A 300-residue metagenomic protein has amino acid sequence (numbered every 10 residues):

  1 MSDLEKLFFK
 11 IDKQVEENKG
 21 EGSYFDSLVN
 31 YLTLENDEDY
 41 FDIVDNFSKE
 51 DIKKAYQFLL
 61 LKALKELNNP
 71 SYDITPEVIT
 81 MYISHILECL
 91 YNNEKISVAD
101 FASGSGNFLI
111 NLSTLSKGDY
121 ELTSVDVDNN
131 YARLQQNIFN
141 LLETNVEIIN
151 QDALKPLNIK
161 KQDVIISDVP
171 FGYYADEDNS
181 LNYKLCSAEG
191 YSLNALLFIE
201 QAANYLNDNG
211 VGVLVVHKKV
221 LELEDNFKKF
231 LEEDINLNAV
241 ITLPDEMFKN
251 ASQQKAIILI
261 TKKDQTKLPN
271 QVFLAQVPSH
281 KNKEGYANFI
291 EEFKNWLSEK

Functional and structural regions predicted by a protein language model:
M1-A63: A short N-terminal interaction module
K65-E77: Class I SAM-dependent methyltransferase Rossmann-like catalytic core, especially the SAM/SAH-binding loop
P76-S167, G172, K218: Conserved S-adenosyl-L-methionine
K155-P156, E246-N250, H280-K283: A short acidic, often aromatic-flanked loop/helix-cap motif at beta-alpha or helix-coil junctions that lines enzyme
V169-F198: Mobile active-site "lid"/loop adjacent to the S-adenosyl-L-methionine
F171-Y173, K219-L221, M247, K263-Q265: Conserved nucleotide-binding/hydrolysis micro-motifs of P-loop NTPases
Y191-E246, Q253: Conserved Class I SAM-dependent methyltransferase catalytic core
S252-K300: Flexible, glycine-/basic-rich loop-and-beta segments that form/coincide with the SAM-dependent methyltransferase
